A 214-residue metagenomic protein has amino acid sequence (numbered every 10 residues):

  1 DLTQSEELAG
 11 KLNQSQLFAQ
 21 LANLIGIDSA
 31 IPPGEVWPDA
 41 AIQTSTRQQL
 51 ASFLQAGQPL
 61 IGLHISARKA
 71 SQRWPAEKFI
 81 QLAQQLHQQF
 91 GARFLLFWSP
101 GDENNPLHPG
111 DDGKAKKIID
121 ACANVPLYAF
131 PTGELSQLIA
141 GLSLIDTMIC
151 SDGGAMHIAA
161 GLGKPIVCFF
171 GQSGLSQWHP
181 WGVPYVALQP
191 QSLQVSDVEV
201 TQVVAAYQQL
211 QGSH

Functional and structural regions predicted by a protein language model:
D1-H214: Catalytic machinery of carbohydrate-active enzymes, primarily nucleotide-sugar-dependent glycosyltransferases
